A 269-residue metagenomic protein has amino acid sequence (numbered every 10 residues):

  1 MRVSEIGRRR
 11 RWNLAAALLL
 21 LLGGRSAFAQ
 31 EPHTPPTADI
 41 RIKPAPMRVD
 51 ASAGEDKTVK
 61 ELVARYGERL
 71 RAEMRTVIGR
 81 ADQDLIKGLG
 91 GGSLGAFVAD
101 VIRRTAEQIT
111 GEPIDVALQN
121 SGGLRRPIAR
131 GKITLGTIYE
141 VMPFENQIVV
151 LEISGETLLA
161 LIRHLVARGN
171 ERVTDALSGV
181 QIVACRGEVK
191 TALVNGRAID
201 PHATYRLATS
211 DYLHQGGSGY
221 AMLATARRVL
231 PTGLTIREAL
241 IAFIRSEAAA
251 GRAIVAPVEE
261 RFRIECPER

Functional and structural regions predicted by a protein language model:
M1-S4, T110: Short amphipathic alpha-helical segments with coiled-coil-like heptad repeat character
V3-A15: Bacterial N-terminal signal peptides that target proteins for export
S4, L21-G23, A45: Absolute N-terminal positional cue centered near the fourth residue
N13-G23: Bacterial N-terminal signal peptides
A27-A29: Boundary at the C-terminal end of the N-terminal hydrophobic targeting segment
E31-A53, G92, A96-R269: Feature captures C-terminal
I40-A72: N-terminal targeting signals for Sec/Tat export/insertion, comprising classic cleavable signal peptides
R71-L89, E140-M142, Y220-A226: Acidic/histidine-rich, surface-exposed loop or edge segments in extracytoplasmic proteins
